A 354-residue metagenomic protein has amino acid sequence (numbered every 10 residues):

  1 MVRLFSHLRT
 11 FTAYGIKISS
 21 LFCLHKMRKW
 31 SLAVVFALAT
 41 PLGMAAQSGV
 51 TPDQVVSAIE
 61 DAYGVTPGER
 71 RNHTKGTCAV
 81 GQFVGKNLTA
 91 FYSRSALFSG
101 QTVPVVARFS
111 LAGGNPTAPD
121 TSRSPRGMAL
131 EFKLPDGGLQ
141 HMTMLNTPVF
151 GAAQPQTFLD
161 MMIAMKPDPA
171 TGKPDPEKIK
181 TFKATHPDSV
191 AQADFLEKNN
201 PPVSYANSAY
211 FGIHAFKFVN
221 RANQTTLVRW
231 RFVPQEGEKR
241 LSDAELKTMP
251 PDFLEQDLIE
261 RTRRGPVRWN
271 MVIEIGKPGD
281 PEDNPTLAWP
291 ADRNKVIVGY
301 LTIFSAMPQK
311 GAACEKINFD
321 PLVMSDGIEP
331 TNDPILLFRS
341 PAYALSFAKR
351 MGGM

Functional and structural regions predicted by a protein language model:
S6, S19-S20, S31: Serine residues within intrinsically disordered or low-complexity segments
G15-K17: Generic short N-terminal amphipathic or hydrophobic helices
A33-P41: Bacterial N-terminal signal peptides
L42-A46: Sec/Tat signal peptide C-region and signal peptidase I cleavage site
Q47-M354: Active-site-adjacent core segments of small-molecule enzymes
